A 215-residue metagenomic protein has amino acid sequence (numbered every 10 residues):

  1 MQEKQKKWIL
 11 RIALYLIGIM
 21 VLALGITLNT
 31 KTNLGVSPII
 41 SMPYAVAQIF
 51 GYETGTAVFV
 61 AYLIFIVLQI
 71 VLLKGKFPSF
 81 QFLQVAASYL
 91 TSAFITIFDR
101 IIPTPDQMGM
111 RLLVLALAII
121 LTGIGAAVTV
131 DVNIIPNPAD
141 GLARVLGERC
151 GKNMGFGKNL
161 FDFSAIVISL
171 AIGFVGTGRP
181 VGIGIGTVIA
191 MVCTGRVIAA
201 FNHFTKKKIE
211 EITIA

Functional and structural regions predicted by a protein language model:
M1-A215: Core subunits and conserved enzymes of cellular information-processing and envelope-translocation systems across
